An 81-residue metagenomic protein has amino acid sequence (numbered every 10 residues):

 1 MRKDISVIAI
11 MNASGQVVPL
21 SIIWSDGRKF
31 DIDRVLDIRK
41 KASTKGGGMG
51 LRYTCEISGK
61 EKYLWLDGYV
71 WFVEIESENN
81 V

Functional and structural regions predicted by a protein language model:
M1-V81: Cysteine-centric segments in proteins
